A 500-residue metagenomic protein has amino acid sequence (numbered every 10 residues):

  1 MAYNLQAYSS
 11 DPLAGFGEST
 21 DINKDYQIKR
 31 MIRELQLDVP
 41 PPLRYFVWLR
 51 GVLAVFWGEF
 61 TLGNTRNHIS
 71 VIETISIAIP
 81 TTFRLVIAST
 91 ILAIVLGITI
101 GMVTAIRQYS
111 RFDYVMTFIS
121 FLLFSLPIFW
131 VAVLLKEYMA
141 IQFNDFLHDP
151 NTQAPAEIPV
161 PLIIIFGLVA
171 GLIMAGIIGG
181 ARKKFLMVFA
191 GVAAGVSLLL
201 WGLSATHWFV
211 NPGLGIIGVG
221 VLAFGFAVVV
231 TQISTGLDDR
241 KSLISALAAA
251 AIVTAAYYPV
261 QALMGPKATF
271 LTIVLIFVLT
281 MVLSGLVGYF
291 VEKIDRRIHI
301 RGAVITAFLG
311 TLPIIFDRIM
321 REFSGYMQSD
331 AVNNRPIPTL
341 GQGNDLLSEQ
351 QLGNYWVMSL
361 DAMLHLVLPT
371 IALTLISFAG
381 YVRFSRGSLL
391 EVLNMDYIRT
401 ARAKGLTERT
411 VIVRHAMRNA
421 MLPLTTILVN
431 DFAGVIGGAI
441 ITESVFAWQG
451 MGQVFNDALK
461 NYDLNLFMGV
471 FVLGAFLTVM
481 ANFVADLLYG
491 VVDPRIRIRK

Functional and structural regions predicted by a protein language model:
M1-L43, F143-I158, R321-G353: Hydrophobic alpha-helical transmembrane segments of membrane transport/permease proteins and related membrane-embedded
I22-A54, F446-A458: Short hydrophobic, aromatic-rich alpha-helical segments embedded in or entering the lipid bilayer of multi-pass
L35-I98: An internal, D/E-rich "acidic patch" concept
P80, A88-I91, V95-M102, R111 (+3 more regions): Alpha-helical transmembrane segments of integral membrane proteins, especially multi-pass inner/plasma-membrane
T99, L135-M139: Hydrophobic transmembrane alpha-helices of multi-pass, membrane-embedded glycosylation machinery
I106: Internal catalytic or translocation cores that form aromatic/hydrophobic pockets or channels for amphipathic metabolites
R111, V115-I119: Membrane-interface segments at loop-to-transmembrane junctions
